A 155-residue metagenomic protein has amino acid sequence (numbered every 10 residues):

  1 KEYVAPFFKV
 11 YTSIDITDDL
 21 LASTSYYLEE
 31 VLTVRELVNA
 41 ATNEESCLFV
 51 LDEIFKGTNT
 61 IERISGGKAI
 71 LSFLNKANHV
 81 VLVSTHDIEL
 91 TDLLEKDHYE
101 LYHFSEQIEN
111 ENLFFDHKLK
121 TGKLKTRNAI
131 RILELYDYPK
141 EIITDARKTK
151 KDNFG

Functional and structural regions predicted by a protein language model:
K1-G155: ATPase nucleotide-binding head domains, primarily ABC-like/P-loop NTPase cores
